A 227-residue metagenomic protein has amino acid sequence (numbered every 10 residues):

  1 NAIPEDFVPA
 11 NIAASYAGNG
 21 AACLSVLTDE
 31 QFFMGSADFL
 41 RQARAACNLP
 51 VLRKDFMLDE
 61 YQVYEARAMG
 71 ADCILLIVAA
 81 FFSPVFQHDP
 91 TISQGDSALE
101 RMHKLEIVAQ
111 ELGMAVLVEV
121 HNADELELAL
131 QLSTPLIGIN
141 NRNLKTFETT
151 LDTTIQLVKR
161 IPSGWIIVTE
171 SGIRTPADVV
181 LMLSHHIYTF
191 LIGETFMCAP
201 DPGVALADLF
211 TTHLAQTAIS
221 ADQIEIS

Functional and structural regions predicted by a protein language model:
N1-P4, I12-F32, A80-F86, E125-V158: Glycine/Thr-rich beta-alpha phosphate-binding loop at enzyme active sites
N1-V8, P50-L58, L117-E119, V168-G172: Active-site mouth loops of central-metabolism enzymes
A17, L40-A45, R67, H103-Q110 (+3 more regions): Surface-exposed amphipathic alpha-helices with a cationic face
G20-A21, A46-L49, A68-I74, Q110-G113 (+3 more regions): Glycine-enriched alpha-helix->loop->beta-strand junction motifs that scaffold or abut catalytic
T28, D38-Q42, L49-Q62, A68-F81: Glycine- and Gly-Pro-enriched alpha-helical subdomains that act as flexible, kink-prone "lid/hinge" or packing modules
L58-M69, A123-L132, T169, I173-F190: Catalytic cores of alpha/beta
A68-V85, G138-T146, I187-L206: Glycine-rich phosphate-binding active-site loops on the catalytic face of alpha/beta enzymes
Q156-R160, C198-S227: C-terminal helical cap(s) of enzyme catalytic domains, especially alpha/beta-barrels
